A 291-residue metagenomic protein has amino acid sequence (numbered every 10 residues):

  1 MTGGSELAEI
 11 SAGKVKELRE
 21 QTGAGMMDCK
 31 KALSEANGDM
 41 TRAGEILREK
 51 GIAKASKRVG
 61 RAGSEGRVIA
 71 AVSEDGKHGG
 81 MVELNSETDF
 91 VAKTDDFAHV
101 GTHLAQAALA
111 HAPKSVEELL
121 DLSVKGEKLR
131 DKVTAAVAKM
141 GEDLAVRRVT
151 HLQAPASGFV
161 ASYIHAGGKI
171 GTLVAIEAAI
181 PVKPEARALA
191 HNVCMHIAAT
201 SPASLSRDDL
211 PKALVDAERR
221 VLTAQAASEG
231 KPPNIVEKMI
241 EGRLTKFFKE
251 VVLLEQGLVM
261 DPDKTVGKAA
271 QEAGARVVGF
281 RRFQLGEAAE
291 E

Functional and structural regions predicted by a protein language model:
T2-E291: N-terminal assembly/interaction segments in proteins that build large macromolecular machines
